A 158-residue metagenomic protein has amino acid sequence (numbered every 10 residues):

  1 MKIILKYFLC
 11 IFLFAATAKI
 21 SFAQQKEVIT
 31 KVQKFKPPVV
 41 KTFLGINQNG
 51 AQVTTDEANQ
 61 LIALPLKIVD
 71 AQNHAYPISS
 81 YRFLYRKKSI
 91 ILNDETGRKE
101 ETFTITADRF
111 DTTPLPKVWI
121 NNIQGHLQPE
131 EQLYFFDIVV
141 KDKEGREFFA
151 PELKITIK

Functional and structural regions predicted by a protein language model:
M1-E27: Bacterial Sec-dependent N-terminal signal peptides
K26-P38, G145-K158: Short beta-strand elements
I29-L84: Contiguous beta-strand segments within globular domains
N49, A71, R86-K88, V140-K143 (+1 more regions): Generic structural motif
H74, I78-E100: Contiguous segments within soluble domain cores/interaction surfaces
I91, E95-I157: Mature extracytoplasmic or organellar-lumen-exposed domains after removal of signal/transit peptides
